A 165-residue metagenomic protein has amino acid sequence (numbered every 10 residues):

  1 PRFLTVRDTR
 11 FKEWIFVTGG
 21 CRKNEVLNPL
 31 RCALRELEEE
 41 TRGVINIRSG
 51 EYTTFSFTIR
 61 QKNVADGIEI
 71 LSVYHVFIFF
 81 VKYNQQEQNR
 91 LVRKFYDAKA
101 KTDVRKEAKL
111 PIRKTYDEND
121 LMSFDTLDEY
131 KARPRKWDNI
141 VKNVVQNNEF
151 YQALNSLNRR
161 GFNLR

Functional and structural regions predicted by a protein language model:
P1-N46: Conserved Nudix-box catalytic region and its N-terminal flanking loop in Nudix hydrolases and closely related
P1-R2, D66-I70, E87: Short, solvent-exposed loop/turn segments that connect beta-strands within catalytic domains and beta-strand-rich
T5, V76-I78, F124: Conserved hydrophobic/aromatic beta-strand scaffold that supports enzyme active sites
R10, E25-N28, T54-D66: Conserved, well-structured beta-alpha core segment at the onset of a catalytic domain
R10-W14, Q86-R165: Nudix hydrolase/Nudix homology domain
C21, V81, L127: Hydrophobic pocket-lining residues within nucleotide cofactor-binding pockets
V44-F57, S72-Y74: A short coil-to-beta-strand element that immediately follows conserved catalytic motifs
I68-F80: Short beta-strand micro-motifs in enzyme catalytic cores
